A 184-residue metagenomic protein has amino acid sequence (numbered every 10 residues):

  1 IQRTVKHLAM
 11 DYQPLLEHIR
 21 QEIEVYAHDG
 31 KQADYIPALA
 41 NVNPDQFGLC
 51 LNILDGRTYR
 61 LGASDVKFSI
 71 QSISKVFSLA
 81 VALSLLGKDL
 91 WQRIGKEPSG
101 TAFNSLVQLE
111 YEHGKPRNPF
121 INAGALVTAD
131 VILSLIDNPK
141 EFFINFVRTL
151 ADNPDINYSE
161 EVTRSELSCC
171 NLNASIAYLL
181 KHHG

Functional and structural regions predicted by a protein language model:
T4, L8-I23, A27-H28, S84 (+2 more regions): Active-site-adjacent helix/loop patches that line small-molecule binding or acyl-intermediate pockets
E24-L61: A short, well-structured edge-of-sheet supersecondary motif
K31-D34, A63-D65, D89, T101: Residue-level signal for pocket-adjacent positions within structured domains
N43-P44, V66-I70, R117-F120: Secondary-structure capping and boundary motifs in well-ordered enzyme cores
D55-G56, S69-W91: Active-site SXXK
R57-D65, S105-E112: Glycine/charged-rich beta-loop-alpha catalytic/anionic-binding loops adjacent to active sites
